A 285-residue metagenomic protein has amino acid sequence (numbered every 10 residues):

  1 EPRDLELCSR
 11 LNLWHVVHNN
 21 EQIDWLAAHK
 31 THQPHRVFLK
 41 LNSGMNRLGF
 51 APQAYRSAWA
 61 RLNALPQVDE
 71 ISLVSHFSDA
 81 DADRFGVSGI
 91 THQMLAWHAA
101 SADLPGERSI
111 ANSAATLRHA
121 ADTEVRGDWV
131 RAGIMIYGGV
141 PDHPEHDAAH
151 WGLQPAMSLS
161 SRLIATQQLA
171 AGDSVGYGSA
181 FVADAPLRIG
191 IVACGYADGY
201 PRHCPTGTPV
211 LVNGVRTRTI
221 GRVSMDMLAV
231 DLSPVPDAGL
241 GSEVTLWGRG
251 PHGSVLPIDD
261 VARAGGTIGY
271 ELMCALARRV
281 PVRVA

Functional and structural regions predicted by a protein language model:
E1-L13, V17-L26, R118: N-terminal active-site wall of soluble small-molecule enzyme domains
P2, V17-N20, G49-P52, V87-L95 (+8 more regions): Electropositive phosphate-/nucleotide-binding environments in soluble metabolic enzymes
C8, K30-H32, P66, D122-E124 (+6 more regions): Solvent-exposed alpha-helices and their adjacent loops that cap or buttress functional pockets in soluble metabolic
R10-E21, H32-V37, S109, L256-E271 (+1 more regions): Electropositive, surface-exposed helix/loop patches at the edges of structured domains that serve as adaptable
N12-W14, R47, A229: Short aromatic/hydrophobic contact patches that present stacked aromatics for nucleic-acid/ligand binding
W14-H15, R108, G127-W129, A156 (+3 more regions): A residue-level structural signature of the nucleotidyltransferase/glycosyltransferase Rossmann-like core
I23-R36, L41-R162, T166-A170, P234: Active-site loop/helix belt of alpha/beta enzymes
T166-A285: C-terminal accessory subdomain/extension
